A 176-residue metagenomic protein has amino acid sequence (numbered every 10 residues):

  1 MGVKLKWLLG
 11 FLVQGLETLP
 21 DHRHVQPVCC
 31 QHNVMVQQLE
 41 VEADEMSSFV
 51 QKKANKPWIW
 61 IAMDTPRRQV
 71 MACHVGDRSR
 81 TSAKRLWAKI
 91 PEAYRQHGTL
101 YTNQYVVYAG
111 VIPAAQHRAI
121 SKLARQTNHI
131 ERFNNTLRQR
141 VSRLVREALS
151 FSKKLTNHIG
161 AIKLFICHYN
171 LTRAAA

Functional and structural regions predicted by a protein language model:
M1-A176: Residue-level recognition of single "structural anchor" positions that define or cap local secondary structure
